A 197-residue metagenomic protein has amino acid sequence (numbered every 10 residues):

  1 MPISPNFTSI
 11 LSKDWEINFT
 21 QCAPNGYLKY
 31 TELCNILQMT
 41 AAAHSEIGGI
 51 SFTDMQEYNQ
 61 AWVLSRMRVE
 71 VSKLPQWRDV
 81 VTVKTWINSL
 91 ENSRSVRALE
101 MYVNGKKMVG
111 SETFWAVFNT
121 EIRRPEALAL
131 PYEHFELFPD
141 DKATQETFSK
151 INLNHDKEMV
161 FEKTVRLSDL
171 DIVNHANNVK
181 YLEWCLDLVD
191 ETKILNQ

Functional and structural regions predicted by a protein language model:
M1-K84, N88-Q197: Terminal targeting signals and extreme-terminal segments of soluble enzymes
